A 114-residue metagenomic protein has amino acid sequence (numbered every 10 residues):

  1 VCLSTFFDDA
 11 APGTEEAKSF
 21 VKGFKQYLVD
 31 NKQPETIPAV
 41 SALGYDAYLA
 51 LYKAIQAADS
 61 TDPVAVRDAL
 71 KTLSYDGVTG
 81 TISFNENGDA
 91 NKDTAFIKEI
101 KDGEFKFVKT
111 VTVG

Functional and structural regions predicted by a protein language model:
V1-Y45, E99, F105-T112: Extracellular/periplasmic periplasmic-binding protein-like sensory domains
Y27-A42, Y48-E104: Segments of small-molecule ligand-sensing domains
